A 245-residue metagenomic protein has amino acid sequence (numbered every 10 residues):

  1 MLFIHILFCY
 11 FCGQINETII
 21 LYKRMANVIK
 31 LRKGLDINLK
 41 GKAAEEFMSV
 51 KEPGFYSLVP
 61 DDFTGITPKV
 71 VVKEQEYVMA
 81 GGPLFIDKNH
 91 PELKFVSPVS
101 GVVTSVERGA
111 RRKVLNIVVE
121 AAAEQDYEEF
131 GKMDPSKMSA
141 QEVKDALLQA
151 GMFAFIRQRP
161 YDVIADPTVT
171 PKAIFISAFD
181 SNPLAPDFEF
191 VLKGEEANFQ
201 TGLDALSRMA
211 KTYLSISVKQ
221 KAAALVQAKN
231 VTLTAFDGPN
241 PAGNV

Functional and structural regions predicted by a protein language model:
L2-I6, Y10, Q14-L21: Short, positively charged and aromatic/hydrophobic N-terminal segments
R24-V71, I86: N-terminal, Lys/Arg-enriched amphipathic/low-complexity engagement segments that precede the first folded domain
M25-L39, E46, T104, G109-R112 (+1 more regions): Mobile cofactor-carrier "swinging-arm" domains
P68, E74, P91-K94: Short, conserved secondary-structure segments in the cores of folded domains
V72-I86, S105: Short, well-structured beta-strand-loop connectors
P83-E92, A110: Short, charged beta-turn/beta-strand-edge "cap" motif at the junction between a beta-strand and an adjacent loop
E92-R108: Short, compositionally biased
E107-V245: Buried, small/hydrophobic-residue-enriched core segments of structured protein domains
